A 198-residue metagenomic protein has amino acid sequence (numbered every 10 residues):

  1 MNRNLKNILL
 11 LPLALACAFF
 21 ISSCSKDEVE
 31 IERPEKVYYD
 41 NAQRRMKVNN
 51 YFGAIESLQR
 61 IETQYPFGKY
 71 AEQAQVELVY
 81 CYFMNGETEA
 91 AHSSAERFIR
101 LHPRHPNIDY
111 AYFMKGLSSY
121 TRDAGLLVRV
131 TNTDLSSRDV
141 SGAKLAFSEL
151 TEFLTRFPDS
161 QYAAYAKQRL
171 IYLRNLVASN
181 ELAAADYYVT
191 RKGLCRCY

Functional and structural regions predicted by a protein language model:
N2-I8, F20-Y198: Acidic, polar-rich low-complexity tracts and alpha-helical solenoid repeat scaffolds
L11-F19: Bacterial N-terminal signal peptides
